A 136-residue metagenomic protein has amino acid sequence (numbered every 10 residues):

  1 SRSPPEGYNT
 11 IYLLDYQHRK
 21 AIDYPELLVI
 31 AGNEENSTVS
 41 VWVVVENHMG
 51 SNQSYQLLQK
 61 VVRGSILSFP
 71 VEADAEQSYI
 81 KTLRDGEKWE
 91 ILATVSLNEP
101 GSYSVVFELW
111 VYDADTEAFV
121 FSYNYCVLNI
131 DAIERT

Functional and structural regions predicted by a protein language model:
S3-I22, V61-A73, A114-F119: Short aromatic-acidic-glycine turn motif
Y8-W42: Beta-sheet-dominated interaction scaffolds and their linkers
S40-H48, T94: Short edge beta-strand/loop segments characteristic of extracellular beta-sandwich folds
E46-S51, N98-P100: Short solvent-exposed strand-capping/beta-turn motif centered on an Asx-Ser/Thr pair
G50-I66, L109-W110: Short acidic, flexible loop segments centered on an aromatic residue
V71-P100: Intrinsically disordered, low-complexity Pro/Gly/Ser/Thr-rich segments with frequent PxxP/GP/PP motifs and embedded
L97-T136: Terminal connector regions
